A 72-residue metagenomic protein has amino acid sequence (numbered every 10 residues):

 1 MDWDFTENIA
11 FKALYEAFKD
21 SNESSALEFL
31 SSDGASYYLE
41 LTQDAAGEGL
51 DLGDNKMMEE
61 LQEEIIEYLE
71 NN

Functional and structural regions predicted by a protein language model:
M1-D20: Short terminal alpha-helical segments
M1-W3, E63, E67-N72: Short intrinsically disordered terminal tails
N8, N22, N55, N71-N72: Detector for Asparagine
I9-F11, A45, L69: Intrinsically disordered, low-complexity repeat segments enriched in small/polar residues
Y15-I66: Acidic, low-complexity, intrinsically disordered interaction modules
